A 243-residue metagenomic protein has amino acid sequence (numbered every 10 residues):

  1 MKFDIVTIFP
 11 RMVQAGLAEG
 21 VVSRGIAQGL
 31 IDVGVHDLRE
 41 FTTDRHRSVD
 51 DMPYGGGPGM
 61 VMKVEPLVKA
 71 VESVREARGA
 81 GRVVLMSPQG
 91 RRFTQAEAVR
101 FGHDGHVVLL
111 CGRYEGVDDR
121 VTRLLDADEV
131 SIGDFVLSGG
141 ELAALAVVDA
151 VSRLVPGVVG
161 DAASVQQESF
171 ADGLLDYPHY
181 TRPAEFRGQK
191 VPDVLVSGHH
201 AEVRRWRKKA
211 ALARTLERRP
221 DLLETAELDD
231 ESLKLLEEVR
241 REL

Functional and structural regions predicted by a protein language model:
M1-R75, A201-E224, L243: N-terminal nucleotide/polyanion-binding subdomain common to many enzyme families
D4-V6, G34-H36, V84, V107-L109 (+1 more regions): Hydrophobic/aromatic beta-strand patches that form the interior of the parallel beta-sheet core in alpha/beta enzyme
G20-R24, V99-G102, L124-L125: Short, solvent-exposed amphipathic alpha-helical segments in soluble enzyme and RNA/protein-processing domains
L38-F41, R113-V117: Short glycine-enriched loops at secondary-structure junctions
K63-R113, P156: S-adenosyl-L-methionine/SAH cofactor-binding core of RNA-modifying enzymes
V117, V121-S169: Structured adenosyl-cofactor binding patch, chiefly the S-adenosyl-L-methionine
F170-L228: Long, charged alpha-helical interface segments
E227-L243: Short, amphipathic C-terminal "tail helix"
